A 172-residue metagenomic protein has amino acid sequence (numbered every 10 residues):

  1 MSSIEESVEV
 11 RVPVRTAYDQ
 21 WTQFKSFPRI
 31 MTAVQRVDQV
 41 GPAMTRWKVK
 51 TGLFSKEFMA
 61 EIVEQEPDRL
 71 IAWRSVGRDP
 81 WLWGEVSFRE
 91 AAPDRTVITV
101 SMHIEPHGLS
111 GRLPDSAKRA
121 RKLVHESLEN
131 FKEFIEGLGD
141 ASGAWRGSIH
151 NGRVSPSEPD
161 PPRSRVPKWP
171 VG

Functional and structural regions predicted by a protein language model:
M1-M44, N130, E136, H150-G172: Hydrophobic ligand-binding cavity/cleft-lining segments
S3-S7, M44, E57, L70 (+2 more regions): Intrinsic-disorder/low-complexity, polar/charged segments enriched in Ser/Thr/Lys/Arg/Asp/Glu/Gln
R29, E57, K122-E126: Generic recognition of short, well-ordered alpha-helical interface segments
Q39-R46, Q65-W73: Short, hydrophobic/aromatic-rich segments at coil-to-beta transitions
V49-L53, S75-G77: Short acidic, glycine-rich loop/turn motifs
V63, R74-E133, G137, S142-A144 (+1 more regions): Beta-strand/loop substructures that line and gate deep hydrophobic ligand-binding cavities in soluble
